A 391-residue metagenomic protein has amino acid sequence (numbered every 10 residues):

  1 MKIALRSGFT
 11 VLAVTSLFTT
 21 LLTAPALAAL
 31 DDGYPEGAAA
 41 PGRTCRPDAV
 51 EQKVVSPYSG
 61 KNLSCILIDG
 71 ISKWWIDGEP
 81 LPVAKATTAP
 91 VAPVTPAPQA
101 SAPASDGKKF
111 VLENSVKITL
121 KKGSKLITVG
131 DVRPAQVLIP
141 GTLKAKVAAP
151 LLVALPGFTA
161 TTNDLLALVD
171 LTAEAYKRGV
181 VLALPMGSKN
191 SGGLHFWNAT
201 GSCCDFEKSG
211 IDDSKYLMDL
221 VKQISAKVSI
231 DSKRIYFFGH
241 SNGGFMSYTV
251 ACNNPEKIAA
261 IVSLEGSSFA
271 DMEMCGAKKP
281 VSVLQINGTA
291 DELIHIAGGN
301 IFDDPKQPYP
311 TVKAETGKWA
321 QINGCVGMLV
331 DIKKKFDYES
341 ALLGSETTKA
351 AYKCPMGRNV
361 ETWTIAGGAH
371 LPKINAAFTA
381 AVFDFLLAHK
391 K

Functional and structural regions predicted by a protein language model:
M1-A29: Secretory targeting and sorting signals
A29-T87: Tryptophan-rich substrate-binding surfaces of secreted polymer-degrading and adhesive proteins
R43, L63, G201-S202, N323 (+1 more regions): Extracellular secreted precursors and ectodomains with disulfide-bonded cysteine-rich loops/domains
K85-L151, N163, K177, H240-V262 (+4 more regions): A domain-start/cap signature at the N-terminus of enzymes
T128-Y236, M246-T249, N253, A376: Serine-hydrolase catalytic machinery in alpha/beta-hydrolase-like enzymes
V153-T159, E265, N287-G288, A366: The conserved beta1-alpha1 loop
A259-V330, A351-P355: The feature captures the conserved acid-bearing segment of alpha/beta-hydrolase catalytic domains
S282-I286, P310, A320-K391: C-terminal catalytic histidine-bearing segment of alpha/beta-hydrolase fold enzymes
